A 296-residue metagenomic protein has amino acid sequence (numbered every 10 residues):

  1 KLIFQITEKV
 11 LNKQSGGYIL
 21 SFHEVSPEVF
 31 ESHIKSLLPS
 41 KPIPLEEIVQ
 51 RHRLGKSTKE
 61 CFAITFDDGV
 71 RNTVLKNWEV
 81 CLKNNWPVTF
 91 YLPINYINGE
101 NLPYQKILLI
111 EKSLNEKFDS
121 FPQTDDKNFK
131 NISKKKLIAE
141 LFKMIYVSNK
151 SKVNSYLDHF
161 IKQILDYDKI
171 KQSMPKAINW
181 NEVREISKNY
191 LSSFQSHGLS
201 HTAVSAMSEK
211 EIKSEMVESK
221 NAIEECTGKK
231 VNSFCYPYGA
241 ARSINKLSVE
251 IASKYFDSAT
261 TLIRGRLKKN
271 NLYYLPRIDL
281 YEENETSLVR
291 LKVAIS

Functional and structural regions predicted by a protein language model:
K1-T65, R71-N72, K188-N189, L199-T202 (+1 more regions): C-terminal active-site subregion of NodB/CE4 polysaccharide deacetylases
L20-H23, K59-F62, L82-R242, K269-L275: Metal-dependent polysaccharide deacetylase catalytic core of the NodB/CE4 family, i.e., the active-site-bearing domain
N72, V80-L82: Aromatic-lined substrate-binding rim segments of carbohydrate-active enzymes
